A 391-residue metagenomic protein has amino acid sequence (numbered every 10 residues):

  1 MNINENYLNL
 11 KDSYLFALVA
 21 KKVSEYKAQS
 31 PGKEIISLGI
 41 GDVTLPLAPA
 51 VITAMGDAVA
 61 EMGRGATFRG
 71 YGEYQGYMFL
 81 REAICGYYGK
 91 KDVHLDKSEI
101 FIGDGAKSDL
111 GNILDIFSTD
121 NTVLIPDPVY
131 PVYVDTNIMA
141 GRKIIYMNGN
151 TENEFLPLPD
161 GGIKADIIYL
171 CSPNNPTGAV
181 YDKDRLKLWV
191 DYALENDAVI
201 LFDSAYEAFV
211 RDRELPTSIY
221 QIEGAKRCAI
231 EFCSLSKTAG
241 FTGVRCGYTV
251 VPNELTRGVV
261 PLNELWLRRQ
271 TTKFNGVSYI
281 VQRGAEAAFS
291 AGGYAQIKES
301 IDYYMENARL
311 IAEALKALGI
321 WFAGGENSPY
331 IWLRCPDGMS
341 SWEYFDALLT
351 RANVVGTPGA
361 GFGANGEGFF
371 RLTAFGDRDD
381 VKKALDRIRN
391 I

Functional and structural regions predicted by a protein language model:
N2-D104, N112, A288-A291: N-terminal small-domain helix-loop-helix segment of the aminotransferase-like
V19, L38, M55, I84 (+14 more regions): Generic structural signal for small/hydrophobic residues in well-ordered secondary structure, especially within
S30, A140, E195-N196, L318 (+1 more regions): Helix C-cap/helix->beta junction micro-motif
P46, Y304-M305, L318-R351: Conserved PLP-binding catalytic core of the aspartate aminotransferase-like
A66-A193, E207-I222: Conserved core of the PLP fold type I
G86, H94, G338, A347-T357 (+1 more regions): PLP-dependent enzyme catalytic core of the Aspartate aminotransferase-like
Q221-D302, R309, E313, I391: Conserved core segment of the aminotransferase class I/II
Q282, E286, I301-A312, F322-R334 (+1 more regions): Conserved glycine-rich beta-strand-loop-beta hairpin in the small C-terminal domain of fold type I
